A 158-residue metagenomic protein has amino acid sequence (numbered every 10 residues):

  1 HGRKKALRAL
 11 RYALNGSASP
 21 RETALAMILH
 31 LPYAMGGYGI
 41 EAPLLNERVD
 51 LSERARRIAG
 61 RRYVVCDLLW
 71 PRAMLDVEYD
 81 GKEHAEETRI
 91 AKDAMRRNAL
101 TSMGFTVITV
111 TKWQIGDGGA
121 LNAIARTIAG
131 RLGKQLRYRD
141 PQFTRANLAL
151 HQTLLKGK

Functional and structural regions predicted by a protein language model:
H1-K158: Surface segments flanking catalytic/ligand-binding clefts of nucleic-acid enzymes
